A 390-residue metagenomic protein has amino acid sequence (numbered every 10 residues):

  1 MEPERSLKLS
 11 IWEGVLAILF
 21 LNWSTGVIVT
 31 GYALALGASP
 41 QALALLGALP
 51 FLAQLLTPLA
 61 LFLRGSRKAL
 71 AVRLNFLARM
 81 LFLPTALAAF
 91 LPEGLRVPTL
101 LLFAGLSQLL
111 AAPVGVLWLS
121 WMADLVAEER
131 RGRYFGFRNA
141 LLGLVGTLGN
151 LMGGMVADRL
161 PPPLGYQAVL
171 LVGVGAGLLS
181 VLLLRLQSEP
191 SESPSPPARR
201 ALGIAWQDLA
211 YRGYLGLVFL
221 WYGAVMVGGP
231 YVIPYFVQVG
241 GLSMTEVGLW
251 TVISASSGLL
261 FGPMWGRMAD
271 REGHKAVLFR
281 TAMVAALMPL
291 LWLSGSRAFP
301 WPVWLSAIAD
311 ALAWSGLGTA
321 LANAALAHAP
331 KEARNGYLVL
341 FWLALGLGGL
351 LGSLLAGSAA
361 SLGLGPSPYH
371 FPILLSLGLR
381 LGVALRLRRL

Functional and structural regions predicted by a protein language model:
M1-E4, E189-L217: Juxtamembrane intracellular "pre-TM" segments in multi-pass secondary transporters
M1-L56, L61, A210-T251, A322: Helix-loop boundary and gating motifs at the non-cytosolic
L56-L70, A157-D158, F261-H274, A360: Helix-to-loop junctions at the C-terminal end of transmembrane segments in multipass secondary transporters
G65-M80, F137, P162-L164, R271-M283 (+1 more regions): Cytoplasmic membrane-interface "Motif A"-like loop-to-helix N-cap segments of 12-TM Major Facilitator Superfamily
F76-G94, M283-A298: C-terminal ends and interior cores of transmembrane alpha-helices in multi-pass membrane transporters/permeases
L81, R96-V114, P300-L317: Hydrophobic core of transmembrane alpha-helices in multi-pass small-molecule transporters, especially MFS/SLC-type
A111-V126, G316-P330: Intracellular juxtamembrane helix-capping segments at the cytosolic ends of symmetry-related transmembrane helices
M155-G175, S358-G378: A membrane-interface helix-boundary motif in multi-pass transporters
